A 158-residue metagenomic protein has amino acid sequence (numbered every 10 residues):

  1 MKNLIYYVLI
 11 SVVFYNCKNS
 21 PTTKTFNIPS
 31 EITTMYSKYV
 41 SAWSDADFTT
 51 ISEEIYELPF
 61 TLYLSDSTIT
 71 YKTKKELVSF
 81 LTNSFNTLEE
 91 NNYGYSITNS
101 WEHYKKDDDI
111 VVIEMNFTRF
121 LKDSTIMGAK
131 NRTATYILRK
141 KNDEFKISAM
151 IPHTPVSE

Functional and structural regions predicted by a protein language model:
M1-F26: Bacterial Sec-dependent N-terminal signal peptides
C17-E54, Y63: Short, low-complexity N-terminal intrinsically disordered segments enriched in polar/charged residues
Y39, I51-S52, P59-F60, L77 (+2 more regions): Hydrophobic pocket/interface hotspot
I55, D66, M115-R119, I151: A mature extracytoplasmic/lumenal domain signature
F60-K72: A short gly/proline-enriched turn/hairpin at secondary-structure junctions
E76-D123: Surface-exposed, charged secondary-structure patches
A129-E158: Short beta-strand edge/turn micro-motifs at domain boundaries
